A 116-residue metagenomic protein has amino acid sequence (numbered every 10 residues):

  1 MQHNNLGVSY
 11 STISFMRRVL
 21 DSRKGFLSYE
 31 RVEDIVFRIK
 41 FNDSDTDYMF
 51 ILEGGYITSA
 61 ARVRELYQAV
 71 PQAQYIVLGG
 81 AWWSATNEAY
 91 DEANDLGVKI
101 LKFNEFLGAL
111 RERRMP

Functional and structural regions predicted by a protein language model:
M1-I35: Acidic-basic catalytic patches of nuclease active cores, encompassing PD-(D/E)XK and other metal-cofactor nuclease
I13-L20, R64, Y90, L107-G108: Generic detector of well-ordered alpha-helical segments enriched in charged/polar residues, highlighting helical
I35-V77: Conserved catalytic cores of phosphodiester-cleaving nucleases, focusing on short active-site segments
V36-K40, E88-A89, E112-R113: Short, solvent-exposed polar/charged micro-motifs at secondary-structure junctions
I57-A60, W83-N87: Loop/helix-junction capping segments adjacent to catalytic residues or to phosphate/diphosphate-binding pockets
L66, T86-L96: Short, aromatic/basic amphipathic alpha-helical patches
V77-S84, N104-G108: Short beta-alpha junction loops
N94-P116: Charged, structured surface patches that assemble and position nucleic-acid processing machinery
